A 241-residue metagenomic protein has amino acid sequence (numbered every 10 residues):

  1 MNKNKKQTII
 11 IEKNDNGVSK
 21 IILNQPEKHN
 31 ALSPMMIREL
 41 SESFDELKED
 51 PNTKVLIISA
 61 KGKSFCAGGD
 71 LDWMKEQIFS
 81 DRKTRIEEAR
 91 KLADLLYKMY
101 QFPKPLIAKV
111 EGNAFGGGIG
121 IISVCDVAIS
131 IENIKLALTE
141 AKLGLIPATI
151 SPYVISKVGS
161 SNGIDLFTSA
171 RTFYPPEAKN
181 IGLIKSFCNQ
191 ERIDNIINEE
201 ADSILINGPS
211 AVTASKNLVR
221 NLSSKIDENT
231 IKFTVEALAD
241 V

Functional and structural regions predicted by a protein language model:
M1-K61, Y97: Conserved CoA-thioester-binding segment of acyl-CoA-metabolizing enzymes
M1-N24, K28, R171-I204, T213-S223: Amphipathic alpha-helical segments at domain termini/boundaries
I21, Q25, E39-L40, I58 (+5 more regions): Terminal peptide-recognition signature
S43, K91-F102: Catalytic-core regions built around general acid/base machinery
N52, A60-L95, A114, I226: Glycine- (often His-adjacent) and acidic-residue-rich active-site loop that binds/positions the CoA thioester
L71, L92, S151, S160-G163 (+2 more regions): A general structural signal for well-ordered alpha-helical segments in protein cores
Y97-P209: Crotonase-fold acyl-CoA enzyme core
L166-F167, S215-L218, L238: Short alpha-helical scaffolding segments that buttress acidic/His motifs in well-ordered protein cores
